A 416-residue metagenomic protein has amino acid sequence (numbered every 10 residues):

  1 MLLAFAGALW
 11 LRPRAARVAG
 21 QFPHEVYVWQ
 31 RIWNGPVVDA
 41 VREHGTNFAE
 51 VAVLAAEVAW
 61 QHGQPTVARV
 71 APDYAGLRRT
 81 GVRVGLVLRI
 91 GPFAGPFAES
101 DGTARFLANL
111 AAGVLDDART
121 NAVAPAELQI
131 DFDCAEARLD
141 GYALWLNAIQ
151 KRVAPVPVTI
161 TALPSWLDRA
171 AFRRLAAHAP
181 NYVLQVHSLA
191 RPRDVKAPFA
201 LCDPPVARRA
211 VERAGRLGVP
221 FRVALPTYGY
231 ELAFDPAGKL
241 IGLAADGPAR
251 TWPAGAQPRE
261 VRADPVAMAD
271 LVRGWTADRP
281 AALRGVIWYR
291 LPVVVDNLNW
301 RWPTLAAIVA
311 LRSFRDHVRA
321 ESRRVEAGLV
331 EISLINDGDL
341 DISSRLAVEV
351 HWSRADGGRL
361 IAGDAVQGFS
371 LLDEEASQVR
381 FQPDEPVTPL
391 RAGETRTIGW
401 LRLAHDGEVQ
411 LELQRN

Functional and structural regions predicted by a protein language model:
M1-L9: Hydrophobic membrane-insertion alpha-helices, especially the h-region of bacterial N-terminal signal peptides
A19-Y27, A56-H178, L184: Chitinase-like catalytic core of GlcNAc-active glycosidases
N34-Q61, V114-P125, D278-A281: Catalytic domains of carbohydrate-active enzymes, especially glycoside hydrolases
V51, I130, Y182, V223 (+1 more regions): Conserved, mostly hydrophobic/aromatic
D140, L144-A245: Substrate-binding surface in catalytic domains of secreted glycosidases
A224, Y228-Y230, P236-D316: Substrate-binding cleft of secreted/luminal carbohydrate-active enzymes
E331-S344, W352-R354: Asparagine-centered strand-capping/turn motif at beta-strand->loop junctions
G358-D406: Intrinsically disordered, low-complexity Pro/Gly/Ser/Thr-rich segments with frequent PxxP/GP/PP motifs and embedded
